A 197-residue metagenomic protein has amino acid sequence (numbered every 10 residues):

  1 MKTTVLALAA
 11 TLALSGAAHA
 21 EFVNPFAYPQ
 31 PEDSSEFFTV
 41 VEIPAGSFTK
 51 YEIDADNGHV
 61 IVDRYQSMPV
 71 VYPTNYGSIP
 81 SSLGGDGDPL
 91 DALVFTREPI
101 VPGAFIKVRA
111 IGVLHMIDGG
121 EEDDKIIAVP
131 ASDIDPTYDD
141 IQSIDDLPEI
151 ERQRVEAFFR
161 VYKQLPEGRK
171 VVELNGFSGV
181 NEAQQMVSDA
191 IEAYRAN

Functional and structural regions predicted by a protein language model:
M1-L6: Bacterial N-terminal signal peptides that target proteins for export
A7-S15: Bacterial N-terminal signal peptides
G16-A20: Sec/Tat signal peptide C-region and signal peptidase I cleavage site
E21-N197: Hydrophobic N-terminal alpha-helices or hydrophobic patches in metabolic proteins across all domains of life
